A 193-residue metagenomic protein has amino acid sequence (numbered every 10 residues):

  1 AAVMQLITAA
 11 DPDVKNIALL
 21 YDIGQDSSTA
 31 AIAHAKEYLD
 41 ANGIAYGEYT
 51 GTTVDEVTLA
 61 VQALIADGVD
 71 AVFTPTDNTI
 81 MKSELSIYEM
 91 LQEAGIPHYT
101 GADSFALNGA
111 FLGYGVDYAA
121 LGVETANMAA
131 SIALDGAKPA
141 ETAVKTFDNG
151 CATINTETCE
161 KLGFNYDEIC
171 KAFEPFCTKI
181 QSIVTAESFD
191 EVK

Functional and structural regions predicted by a protein language model:
A1-L6, N108-V123: Short beta-strand elements at the ligand-binding edges of bilobed clamshell
A1-N42, K138, T142-T158: An alpha-beta-alpha
I17-L20, G47, V69-I80, Y99-G101: Periplasmic-binding protein-like
K36-V54: Short beta-strand elements in bilobed, periplasmic/extracellular small-molecule ligand-binding domains
T50-I65: Structural motif
S83, I87-F111: Venus flytrap/periplasmic-binding-protein-like
S131-K193: Hinge/cleft segment of the Venus flytrap/periplasmic-binding protein
